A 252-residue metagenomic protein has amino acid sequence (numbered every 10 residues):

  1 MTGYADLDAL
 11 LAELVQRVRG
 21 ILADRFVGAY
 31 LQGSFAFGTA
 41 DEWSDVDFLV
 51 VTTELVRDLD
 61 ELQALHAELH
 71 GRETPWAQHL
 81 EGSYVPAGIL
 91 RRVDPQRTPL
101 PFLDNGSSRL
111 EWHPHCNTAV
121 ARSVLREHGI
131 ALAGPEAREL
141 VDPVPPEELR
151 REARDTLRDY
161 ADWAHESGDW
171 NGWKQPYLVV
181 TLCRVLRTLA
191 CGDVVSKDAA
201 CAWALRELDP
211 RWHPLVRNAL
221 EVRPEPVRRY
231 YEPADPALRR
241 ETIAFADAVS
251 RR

Functional and structural regions predicted by a protein language model:
M1-A29, D58-E61: Helical scaffold of the NTase/Pol beta-like nucleotidyltransferase catalytic core
M1-G3, A64-G172, V179: Conserved NTP/Mg2+-binding pocket subregion across the NTase superfamily
A29-E68, H79-P86: Catalytic metal-binding acidic patch
A36, I89, R184-R187: Short, solvent-exposed loop/turn segments at secondary-structure junctions
S123-R252: Conserved nucleotidyltransferase catalytic core and NTase-mimicking acidic/glycine-rich helix/loop elements in nucleic
